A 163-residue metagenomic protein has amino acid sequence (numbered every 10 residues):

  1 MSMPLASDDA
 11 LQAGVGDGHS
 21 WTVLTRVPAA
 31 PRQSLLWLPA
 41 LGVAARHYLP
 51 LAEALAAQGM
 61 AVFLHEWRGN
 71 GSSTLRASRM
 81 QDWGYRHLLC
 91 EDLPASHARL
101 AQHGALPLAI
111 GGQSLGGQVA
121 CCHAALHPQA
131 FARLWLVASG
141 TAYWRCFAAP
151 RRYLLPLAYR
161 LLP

Functional and structural regions predicted by a protein language model:
M1-V27: N-terminal cap/lid segment of alpha/beta-hydrolase-fold proteins
V27-S34: Proline/glycine-enriched tight loop/beta-turn segments at coil->beta junctions that connect or precede beta-strands
R32, A40-V43: Active-site glycine-rich loops that stabilize anionic/oxyanionic intermediates across multiple enzyme folds
L36-A40, E66, Q113: The conserved beta1-alpha1 loop
A45-H47, A52-S78: Conserved alpha/beta-hydrolase
D82-A101: Alpha/beta-hydrolase active-site loop
H103-S114: Alpha/beta-hydrolase fold nucleophile elbow
L115-P163: Alpha/beta-hydrolase-fold enzymes
